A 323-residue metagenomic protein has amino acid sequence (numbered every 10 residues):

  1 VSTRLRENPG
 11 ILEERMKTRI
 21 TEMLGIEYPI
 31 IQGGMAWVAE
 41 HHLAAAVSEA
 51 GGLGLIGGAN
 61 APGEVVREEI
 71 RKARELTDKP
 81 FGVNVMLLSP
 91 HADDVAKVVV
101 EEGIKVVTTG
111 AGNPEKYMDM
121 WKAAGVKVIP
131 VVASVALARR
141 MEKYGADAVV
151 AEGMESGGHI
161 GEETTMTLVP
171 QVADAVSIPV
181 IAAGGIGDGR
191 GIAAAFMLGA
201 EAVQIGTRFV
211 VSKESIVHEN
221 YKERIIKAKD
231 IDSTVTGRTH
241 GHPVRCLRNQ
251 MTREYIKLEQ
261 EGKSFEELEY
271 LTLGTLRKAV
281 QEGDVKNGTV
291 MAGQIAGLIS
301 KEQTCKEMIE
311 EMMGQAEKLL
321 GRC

Functional and structural regions predicted by a protein language model:
V1-R15: Short, Lys/Arg-enriched N-terminal segments with co-localized hydrophobic residues within the first ~10-30 amino acids
T3, T18, I26-E27, A50 (+7 more regions): Exposed boundary/loop context
R6, G10, V150-E152, T304: Intrinsically disordered, low-complexity serine/threonine-rich segments
R6-P9, G51, F81, E261 (+1 more regions): Feature targets compositionally biased, intrinsically disordered low-complexity regions with long contiguous runs
L12-P179: Active-site entrance/lid segments in N-terminal catalytic domains of soluble metabolic enzymes
V38, I186-G187: Residue-level detector of alpha-helix initiation sites
T167-I181, G187-C323: Conserved active-site-proximal phosphate/metal-binding subdomains
